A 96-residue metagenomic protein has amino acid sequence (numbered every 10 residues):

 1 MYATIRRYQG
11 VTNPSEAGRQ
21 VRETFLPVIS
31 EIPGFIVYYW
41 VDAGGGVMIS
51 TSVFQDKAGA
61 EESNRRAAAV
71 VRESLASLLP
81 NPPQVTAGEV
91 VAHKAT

Functional and structural regions predicted by a protein language model:
M1-I49, Q55-A69, E73-T96: Short S/T/G/P-rich N-terminal loop/turn motif that feeds into the first structured element of a domain
